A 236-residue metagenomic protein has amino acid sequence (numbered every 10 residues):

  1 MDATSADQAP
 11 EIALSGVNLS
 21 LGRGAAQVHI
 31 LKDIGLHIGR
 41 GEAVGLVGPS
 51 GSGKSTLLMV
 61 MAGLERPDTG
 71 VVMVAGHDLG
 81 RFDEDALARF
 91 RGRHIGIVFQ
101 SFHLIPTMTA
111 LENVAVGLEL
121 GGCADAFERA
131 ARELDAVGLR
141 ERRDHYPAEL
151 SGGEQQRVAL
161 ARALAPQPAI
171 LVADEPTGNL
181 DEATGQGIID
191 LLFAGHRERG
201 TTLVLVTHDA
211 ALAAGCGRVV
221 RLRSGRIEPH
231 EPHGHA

Functional and structural regions predicted by a protein language model:
M1-S20, E228-A236: ABC-family P-loop ATPase nucleotide-binding domain
P10-I12, G16-L222: ABC family nucleotide-binding domain
